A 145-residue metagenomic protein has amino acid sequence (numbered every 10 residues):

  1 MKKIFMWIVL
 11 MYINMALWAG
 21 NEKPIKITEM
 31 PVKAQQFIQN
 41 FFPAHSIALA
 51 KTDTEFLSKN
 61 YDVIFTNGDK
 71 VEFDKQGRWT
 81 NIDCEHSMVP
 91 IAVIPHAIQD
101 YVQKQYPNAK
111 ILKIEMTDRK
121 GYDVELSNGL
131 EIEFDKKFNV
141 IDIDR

Functional and structural regions predicted by a protein language model:
M1-K23, I38: Bacterial Sec-dependent N-terminal signal peptides
G20-R145: Interaction-mediating elements
